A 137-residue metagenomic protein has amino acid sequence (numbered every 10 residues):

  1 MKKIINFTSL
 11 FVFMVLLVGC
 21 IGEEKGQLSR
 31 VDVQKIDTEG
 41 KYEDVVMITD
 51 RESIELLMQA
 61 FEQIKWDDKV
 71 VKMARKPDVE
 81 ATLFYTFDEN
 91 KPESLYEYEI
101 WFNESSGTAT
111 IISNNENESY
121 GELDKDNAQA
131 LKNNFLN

Functional and structural regions predicted by a protein language model:
M1-I5: Positively charged n-region of N-terminal signal peptides that target proteins for export
F7-M14: Sec-dependent N-terminal signal peptides
L16-G19: C-terminal motif of bacterial Sec signal peptides marking the signal peptidase cleavage site
I21-E23: Bacterial signal peptide processing site
Q34-E43, I112-N115: Acidic/histidine-rich, surface-exposed loop or edge segments in extracytoplasmic proteins
T38-M73: Post-signal-peptide N-terminal segment of Sec-exported extracytoplasmic proteins
D67-G107: Short, structured surface segments that line ligand/substrate-binding pockets
S113-N137: C-terminal partner/receptor-binding element of secreted or periplasmic proteins
